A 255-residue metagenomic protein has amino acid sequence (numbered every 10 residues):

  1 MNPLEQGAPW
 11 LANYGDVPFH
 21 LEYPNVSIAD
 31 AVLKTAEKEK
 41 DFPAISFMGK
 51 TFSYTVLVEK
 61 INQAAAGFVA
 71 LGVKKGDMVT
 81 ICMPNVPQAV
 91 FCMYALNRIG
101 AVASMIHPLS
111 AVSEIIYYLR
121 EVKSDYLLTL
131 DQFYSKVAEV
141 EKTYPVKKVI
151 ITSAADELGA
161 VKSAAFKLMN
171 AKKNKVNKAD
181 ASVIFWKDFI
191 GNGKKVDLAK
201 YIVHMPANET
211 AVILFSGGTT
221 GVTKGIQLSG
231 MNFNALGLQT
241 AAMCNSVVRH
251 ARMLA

Functional and structural regions predicted by a protein language model:
M1-N25: Flexible, non-catalytic linker and terminal segments flanking ANL/adenylate-forming cores
V17-V26, K167-T210: Flexible, low-complexity linker/hinge segments
E22-P24, L33, D41-V86, V90-Y94 (+2 more regions): Conserved AMP-binding/adenylate-forming core of the ANL superfamily
F68-V73, G193-E209, I213-A255: Conserved adenylate-forming
L71, R98-G191: Structural core segment of the AMP-binding/adenylate-forming
V79, G100, T219: Conserved G/P- and acidic residue-centered "switch" motifs that form tight phosphate/ATP-binding loops in soluble
A95-I99, R252: Conserved short alpha-helical elements in the N-terminal third of ANL/AMP-binding
